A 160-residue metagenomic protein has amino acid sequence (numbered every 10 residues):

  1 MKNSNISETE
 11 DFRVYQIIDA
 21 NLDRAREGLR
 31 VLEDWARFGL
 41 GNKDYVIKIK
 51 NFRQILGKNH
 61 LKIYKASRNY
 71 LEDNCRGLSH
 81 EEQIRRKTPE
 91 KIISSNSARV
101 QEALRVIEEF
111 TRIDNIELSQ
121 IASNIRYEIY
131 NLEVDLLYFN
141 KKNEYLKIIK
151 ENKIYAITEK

Functional and structural regions predicted by a protein language model:
M1-N3: Short, basic, low-complexity termini and linkers enriched in Ser/Thr/Gly/Pro that act as targeting/leader peptides
I6-I18, E27-K65, N74, S79 (+5 more regions): Mature extracytoplasmic or organellar-lumen-exposed domains after removal of signal/transit peptides
E10, I84-R85, D114: A cross-kingdom feature marking solvent-exposed beta-strand/loop segments within repeated, beta-rich binding/scaffold
V14, N131-K160: Conserved N-terminal beta1-alpha1 strand-loop-helix module at the mouth
K65-A98, E133: Long amphipathic alpha-helical segments
R99, L104-E144: Preference for long, well-ordered alpha-helical segments
